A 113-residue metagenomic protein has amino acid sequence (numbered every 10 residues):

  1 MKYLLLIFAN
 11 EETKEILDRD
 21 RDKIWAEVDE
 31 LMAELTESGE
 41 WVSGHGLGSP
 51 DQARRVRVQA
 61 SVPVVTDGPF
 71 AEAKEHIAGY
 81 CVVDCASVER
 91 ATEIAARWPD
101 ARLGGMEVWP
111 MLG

Functional and structural regions predicted by a protein language model:
M1-G113: Conserved, structured core segments of small domains
